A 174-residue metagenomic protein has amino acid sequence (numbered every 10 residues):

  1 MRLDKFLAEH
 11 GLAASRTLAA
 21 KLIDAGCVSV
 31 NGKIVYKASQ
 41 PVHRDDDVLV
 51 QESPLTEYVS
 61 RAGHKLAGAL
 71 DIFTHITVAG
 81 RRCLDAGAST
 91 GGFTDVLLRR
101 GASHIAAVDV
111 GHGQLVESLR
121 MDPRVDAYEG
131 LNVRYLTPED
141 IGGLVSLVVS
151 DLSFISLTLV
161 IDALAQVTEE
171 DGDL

Functional and structural regions predicted by a protein language model:
M1-R44: A basic, amphipathic helix-loop patch mediating RNA/tRNA/ribosome contacts
G63-A79: Conserved alpha-helix/loop element of class I SAM-dependent methyltransferases that forms part of the SAM/SAH-binding
V78-S89: Conserved class I S-adenosyl-L-methionine
R81, S103, S146: Conserved acidic residues
G91-G92, G113: Glycine-rich SAM-binding Motif I of class I
V96-H104: Conserved S-adenosyl-L-methionine
A106-I155: S-adenosyl-L-methionine
T158-D173: A short glycine-rich, Lys/Arg-flanked "PGG" loop and its adjoining helix->strand segment in the class I
